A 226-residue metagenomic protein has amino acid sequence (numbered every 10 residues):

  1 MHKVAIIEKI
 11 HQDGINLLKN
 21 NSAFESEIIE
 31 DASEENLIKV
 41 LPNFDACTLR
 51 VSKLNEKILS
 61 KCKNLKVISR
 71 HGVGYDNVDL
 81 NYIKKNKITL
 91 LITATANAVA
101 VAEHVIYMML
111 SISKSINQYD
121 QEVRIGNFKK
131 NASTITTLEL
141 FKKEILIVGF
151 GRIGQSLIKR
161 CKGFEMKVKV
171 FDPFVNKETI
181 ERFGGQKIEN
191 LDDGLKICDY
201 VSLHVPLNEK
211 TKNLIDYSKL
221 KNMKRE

Functional and structural regions predicted by a protein language model:
M1, L65, F141-E144, Y217 (+1 more regions): Phosphate-coordination loops involved in phosphoryl transfer and adenosine-cofactor binding
M1-L91, K196, D216: An N-terminal-biased, well-structured beta-alpha scaffold segment characteristic of Rossmann-like dinucleotide-binding
S26-A32, L49-R50, I125-A132, E181-I188 (+1 more regions): Short gly/ser/thr-rich secondary-structure transition/capping motifs
K53-L59, V175-E226: Rossmann-like adenosine-cofactor binding region
A94-E144, K159: Phosphate-binding beta-alpha-beta segment of Rossmann-like dinucleotide-binding domains, i.e., the NAD(P)
F150-G151: Glycine-rich Rossmann-fold phosphate-binding loop(s) that bind the pyrophosphate of adenine dinucleotide cofactors
G154-Q155: N-terminal Rossmann-fold NAD(P) dinucleotide-binding loop
G163-E181: NAD(P)-binding Rossmann-fold cofactor-contacting core
